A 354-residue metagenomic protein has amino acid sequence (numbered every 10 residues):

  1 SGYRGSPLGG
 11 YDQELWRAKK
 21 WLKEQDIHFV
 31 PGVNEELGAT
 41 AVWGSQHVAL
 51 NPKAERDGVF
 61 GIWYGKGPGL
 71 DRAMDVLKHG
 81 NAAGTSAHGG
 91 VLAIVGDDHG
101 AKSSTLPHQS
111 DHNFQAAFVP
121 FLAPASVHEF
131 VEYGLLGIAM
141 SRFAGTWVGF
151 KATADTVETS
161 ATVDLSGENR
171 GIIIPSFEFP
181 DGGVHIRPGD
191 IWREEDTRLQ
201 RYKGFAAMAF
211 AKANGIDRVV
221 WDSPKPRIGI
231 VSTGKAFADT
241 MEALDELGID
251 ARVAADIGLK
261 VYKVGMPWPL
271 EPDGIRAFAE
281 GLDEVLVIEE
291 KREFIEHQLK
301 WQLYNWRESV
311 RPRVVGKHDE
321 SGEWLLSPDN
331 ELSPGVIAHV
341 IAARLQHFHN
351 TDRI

Functional and structural regions predicted by a protein language model:
S1-V127, T153-D155, P224-R227, V231 (+2 more regions): Thiamine diphosphate
P124-I354: Flexible, low-complexity linker and terminal segments
